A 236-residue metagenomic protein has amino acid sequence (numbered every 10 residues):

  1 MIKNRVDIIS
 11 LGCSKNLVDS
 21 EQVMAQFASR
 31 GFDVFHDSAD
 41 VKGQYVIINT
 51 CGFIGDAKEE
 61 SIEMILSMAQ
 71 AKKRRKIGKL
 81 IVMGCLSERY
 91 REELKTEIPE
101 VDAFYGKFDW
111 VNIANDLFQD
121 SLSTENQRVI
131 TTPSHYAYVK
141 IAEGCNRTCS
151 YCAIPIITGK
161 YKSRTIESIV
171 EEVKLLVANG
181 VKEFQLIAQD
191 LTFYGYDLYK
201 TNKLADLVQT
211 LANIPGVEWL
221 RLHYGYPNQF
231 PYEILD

Functional and structural regions predicted by a protein language model:
M1-Y194: Proteins enriched for Cys/Gly/acidic motifs involved in redox and nucleic-acid/cofactor modification
L80-G84, R89, L94, A178-D236: Conserved SAM/AdoMet-binding glycine-rich loop
